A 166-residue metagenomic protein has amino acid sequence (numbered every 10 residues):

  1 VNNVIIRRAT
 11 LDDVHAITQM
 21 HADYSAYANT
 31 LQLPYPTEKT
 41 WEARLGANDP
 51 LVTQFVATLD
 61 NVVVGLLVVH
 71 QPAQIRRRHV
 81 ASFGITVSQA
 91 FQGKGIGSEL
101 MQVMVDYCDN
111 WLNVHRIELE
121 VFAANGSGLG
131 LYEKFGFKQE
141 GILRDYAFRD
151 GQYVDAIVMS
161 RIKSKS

Functional and structural regions predicted by a protein language model:
V4-Q19: A short beta-loop-alpha structural element at the N-terminal edge of CoA-dependent acyl/N-acetyltransferase catalytic
R8-L11, Y24-A90, M101-Q102, Y107 (+1 more regions): Acetyl-CoA-dependent GNAT
K94, S98, N110, A123-G141: Conserved active-site alpha-helix within GNAT-family acetyltransferase domains
D109-E120: Conserved GNAT acetyl-CoA-binding A-motif
F122-L129, D145-S166: C-terminal "cap" of GNAT-fold acetyltransferases
